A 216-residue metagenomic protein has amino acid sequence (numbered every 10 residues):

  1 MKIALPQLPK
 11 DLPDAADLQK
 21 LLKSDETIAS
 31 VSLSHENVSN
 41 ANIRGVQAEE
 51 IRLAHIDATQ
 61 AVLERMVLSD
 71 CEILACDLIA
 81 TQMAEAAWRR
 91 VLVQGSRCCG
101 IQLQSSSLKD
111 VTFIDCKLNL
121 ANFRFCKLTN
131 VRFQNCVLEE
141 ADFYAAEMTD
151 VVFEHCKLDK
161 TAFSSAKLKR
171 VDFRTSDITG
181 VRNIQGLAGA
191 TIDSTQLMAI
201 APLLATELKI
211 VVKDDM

Functional and structural regions predicted by a protein language model:
K2-M216: Tandem repeat scaffolds
